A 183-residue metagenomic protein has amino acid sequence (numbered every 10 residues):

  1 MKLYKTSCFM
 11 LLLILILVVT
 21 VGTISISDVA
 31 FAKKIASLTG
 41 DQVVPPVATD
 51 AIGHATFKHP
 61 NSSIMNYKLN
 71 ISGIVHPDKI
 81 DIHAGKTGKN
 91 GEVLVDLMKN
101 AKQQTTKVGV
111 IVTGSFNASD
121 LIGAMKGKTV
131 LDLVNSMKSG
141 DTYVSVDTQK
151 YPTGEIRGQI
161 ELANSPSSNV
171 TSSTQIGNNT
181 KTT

Functional and structural regions predicted by a protein language model:
K2-K5, N179-K181: Intrinsically disordered, low-complexity polyampholyte segments enriched for Lys and acidic residues
Y4-D28: Sec-dependent N-terminal signal peptides of Gram-positive bacterial secreted proteins and lipoproteins
G22, I26-I80, A84-T183: Metal-centered catalytic cores of metalloenzymes
